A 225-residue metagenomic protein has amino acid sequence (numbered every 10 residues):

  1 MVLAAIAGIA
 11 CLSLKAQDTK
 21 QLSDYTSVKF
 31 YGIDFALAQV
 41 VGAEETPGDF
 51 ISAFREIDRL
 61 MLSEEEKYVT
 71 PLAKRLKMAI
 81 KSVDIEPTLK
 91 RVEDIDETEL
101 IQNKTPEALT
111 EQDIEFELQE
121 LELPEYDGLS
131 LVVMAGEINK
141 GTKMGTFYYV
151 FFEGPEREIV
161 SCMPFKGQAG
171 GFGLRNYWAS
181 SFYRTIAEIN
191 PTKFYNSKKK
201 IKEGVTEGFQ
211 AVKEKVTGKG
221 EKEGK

Functional and structural regions predicted by a protein language model:
M1-Q21: Bacterial Sec-dependent N-terminal signal peptides
A4, K104, P124, Q168-N176: Short, charged/polar micro-motifs that form catalytic or ligand-binding hotspots
K15-I101, E207-K225: A structural "domain/chain start" motif
F35-A38, G136-G141, G167-G170: Solvent-exposed loop/turn segments at secondary-structure junctions within structured extracellular/periplasmic domains
E44-E45, M144-V150, P164-F165: "Short basic amphipathic alpha-helical interaction patches in structured regions
K90-P155: Surface-exposed short loop/turn segments
P155-F194: Short secondary-structure boundary motifs at beta->alpha junctions and helix caps
S181-K225: Compositionally biased, intrinsically disordered linkers/stalks adjacent to structured regions
